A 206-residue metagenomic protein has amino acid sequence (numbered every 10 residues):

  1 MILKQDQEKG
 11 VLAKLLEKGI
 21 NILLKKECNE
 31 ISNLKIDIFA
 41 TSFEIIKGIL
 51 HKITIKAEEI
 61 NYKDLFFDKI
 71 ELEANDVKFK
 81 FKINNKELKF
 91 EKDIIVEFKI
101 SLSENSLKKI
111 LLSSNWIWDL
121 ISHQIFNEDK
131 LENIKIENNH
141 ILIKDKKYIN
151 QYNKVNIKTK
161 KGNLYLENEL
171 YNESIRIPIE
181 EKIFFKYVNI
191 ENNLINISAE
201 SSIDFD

Functional and structural regions predicted by a protein language model:
M1-I49, N61-Y62, F184-D206: Hydrophobic membrane-targeting and insertion signals
M1-L15, K82-L111, K144-V155: N-terminal short leaders/motifs
I2-Q7, I20-K26, I38-F43, L65-D68 (+4 more regions): A generic short-segment signal for beta-strand/edge and adjacent turn/coil regions
A13-E17, S32-I36, I49-K52, F79 (+3 more regions): A short linear-motif detector with a strong N-terminal bias
K25-S103, I203: N-terminal beta-strand/beta-hairpin edge segment
F98-N193, E200-F205: Mature, soluble, non-transmembrane domains
